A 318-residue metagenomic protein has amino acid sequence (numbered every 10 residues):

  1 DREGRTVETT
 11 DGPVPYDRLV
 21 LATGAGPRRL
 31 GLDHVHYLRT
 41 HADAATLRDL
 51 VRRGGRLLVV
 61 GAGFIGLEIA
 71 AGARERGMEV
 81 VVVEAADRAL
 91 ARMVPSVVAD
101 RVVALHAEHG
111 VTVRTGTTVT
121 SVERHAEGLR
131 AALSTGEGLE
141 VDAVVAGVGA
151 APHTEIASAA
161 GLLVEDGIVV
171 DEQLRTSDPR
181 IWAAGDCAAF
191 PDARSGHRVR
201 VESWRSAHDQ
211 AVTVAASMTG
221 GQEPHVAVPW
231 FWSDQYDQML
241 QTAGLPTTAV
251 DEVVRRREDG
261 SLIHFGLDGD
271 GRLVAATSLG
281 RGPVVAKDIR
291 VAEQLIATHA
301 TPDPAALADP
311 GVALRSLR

Functional and structural regions predicted by a protein language model:
D1-E8, V14, R76-V170: A Rossmann-like FAD-binding core segment of flavoenzymes
T9, L21-T23, V59, A146 (+2 more regions): Redox-cofactor binding/interface segments in oxidoreductases and associated redox assembly factors
T23-R76: Glycine-rich dinucleotide-binding loop and its adjacent helix/turn
D33-G54, E127-A132, G138-A207: FAD-site-proximal beta/loop scaffold in flavoenzymes
C187-A286: Mid-to-C-terminal Rossmann-like scaffold of FAD/NAD(P)H-dependent oxidoreductases
P283-P302: A short, polar/charged loop-to-alpha-helix boundary motif
H299-R318: Cysteine/selenocysteine-centered motifs that mediate thiol-based redox chemistry or coordinate metal-sulfur cofactors
